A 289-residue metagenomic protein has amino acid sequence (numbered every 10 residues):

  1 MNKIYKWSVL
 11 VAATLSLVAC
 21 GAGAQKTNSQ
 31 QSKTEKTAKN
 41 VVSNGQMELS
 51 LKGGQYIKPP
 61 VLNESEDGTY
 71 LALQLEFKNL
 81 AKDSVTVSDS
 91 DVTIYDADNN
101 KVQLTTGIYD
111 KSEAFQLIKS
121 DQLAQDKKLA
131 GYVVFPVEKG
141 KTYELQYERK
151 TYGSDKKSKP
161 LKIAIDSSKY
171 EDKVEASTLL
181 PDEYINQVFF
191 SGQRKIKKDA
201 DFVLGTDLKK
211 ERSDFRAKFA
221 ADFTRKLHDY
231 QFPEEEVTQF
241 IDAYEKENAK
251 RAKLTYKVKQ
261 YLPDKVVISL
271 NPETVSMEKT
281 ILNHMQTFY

Functional and structural regions predicted by a protein language model:
S16-A19: C-terminal motif of bacterial Sec signal peptides marking the signal peptidase cleavage site
A24-L62, S168-R194: N-terminal, intrinsically disordered, polar/charged segments of Gram-positive cell-envelope systems that serve as
Q55-A72, D83-S84, Q122-A124: Short, solvent-exposed beta-strand/turn "edge" segments of beta-rich domains on protein surfaces
E66, S276-Y289: Mixed-charge, low-complexity intrinsically disordered segments
L71-N79, L270: Short, well-ordered beta-strand segments enriched in hydrophobic/aromatic residues
K78-K127: The feature marks short-to-medium sequence segments in extracytoplasmic or secretory-pathway proteins
F135-P160: Short, surface-exposed ligand- or partner-binding patches at beta-edge/loop junctions that are enriched in aromatics
S168-L254: Core segments of small alpha/beta cavity-forming domains
